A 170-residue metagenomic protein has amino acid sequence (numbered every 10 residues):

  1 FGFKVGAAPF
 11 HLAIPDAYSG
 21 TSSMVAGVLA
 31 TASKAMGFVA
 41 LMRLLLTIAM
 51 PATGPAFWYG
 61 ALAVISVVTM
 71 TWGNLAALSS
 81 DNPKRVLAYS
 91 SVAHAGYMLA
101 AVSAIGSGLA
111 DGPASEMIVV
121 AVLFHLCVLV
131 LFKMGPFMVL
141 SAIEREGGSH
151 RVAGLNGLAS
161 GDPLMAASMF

Functional and structural regions predicted by a protein language model:
F1-F170: Alpha-helical transmembrane segments of multi-pass membrane proteins predominantly involved in bioenergetics
